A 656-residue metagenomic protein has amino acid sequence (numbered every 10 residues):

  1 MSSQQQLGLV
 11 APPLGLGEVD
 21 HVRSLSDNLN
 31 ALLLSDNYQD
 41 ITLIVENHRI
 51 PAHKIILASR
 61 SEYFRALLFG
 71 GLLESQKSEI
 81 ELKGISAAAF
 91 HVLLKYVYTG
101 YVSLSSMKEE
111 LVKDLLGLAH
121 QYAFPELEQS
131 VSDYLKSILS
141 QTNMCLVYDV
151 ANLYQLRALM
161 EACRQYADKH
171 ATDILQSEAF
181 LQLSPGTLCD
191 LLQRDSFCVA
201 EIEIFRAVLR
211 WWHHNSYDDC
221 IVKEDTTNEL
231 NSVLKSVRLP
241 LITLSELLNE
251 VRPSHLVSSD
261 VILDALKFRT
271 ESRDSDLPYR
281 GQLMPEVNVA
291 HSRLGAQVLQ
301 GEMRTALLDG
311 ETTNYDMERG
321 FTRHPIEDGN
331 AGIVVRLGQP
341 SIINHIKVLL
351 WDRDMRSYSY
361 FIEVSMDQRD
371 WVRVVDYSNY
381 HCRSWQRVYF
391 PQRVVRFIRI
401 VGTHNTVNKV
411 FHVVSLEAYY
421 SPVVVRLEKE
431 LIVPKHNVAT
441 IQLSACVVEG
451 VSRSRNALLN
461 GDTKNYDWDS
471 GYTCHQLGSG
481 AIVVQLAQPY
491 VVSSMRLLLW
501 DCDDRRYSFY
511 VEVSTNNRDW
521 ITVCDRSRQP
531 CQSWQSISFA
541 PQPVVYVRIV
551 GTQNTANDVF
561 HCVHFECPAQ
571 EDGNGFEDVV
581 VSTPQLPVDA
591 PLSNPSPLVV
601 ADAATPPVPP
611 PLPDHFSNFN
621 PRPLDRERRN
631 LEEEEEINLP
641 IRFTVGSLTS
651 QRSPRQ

Functional and structural regions predicted by a protein language model:
M1-A58, V92-E109: N-terminal BTB/POZ boundary and linker segment
S2-A11, I50-A52, S59-R60, S75-K77 (+6 more regions): Alpha-helical scaffold in the C-terminal half of BTB/POZ domains and their immediate C-terminal extension
L33-N37, T42-I44, R49, L73-E74 (+14 more regions): Intrinsically disordered, low-complexity regulatory regions enriched in Ser/Pro/Gly/Thr and acidic residues
I56-L68: Short active-site loop/helix that positions an aromatic residue
P240, L244, L248-Q339, W351-D354 (+3 more regions): Disordered, acidic Ser/Thr/Pro-rich linker "stalks" and the adjacent N-terminal cap of the next globular domain
G295, N330-L337, I342-L349, I362 (+6 more regions): Hydrophobic/aromatic beta-strand segments within beta-rich folds
M355-R369, D504-R518: Short, surface-exposed beta-strand/strand-loop-strand elements in extracellular ectodomains
R369-Y389, R518-S538: Extracellular carbohydrate recognition and processing domains and analogous Trp-centered ligand-binding platforms
